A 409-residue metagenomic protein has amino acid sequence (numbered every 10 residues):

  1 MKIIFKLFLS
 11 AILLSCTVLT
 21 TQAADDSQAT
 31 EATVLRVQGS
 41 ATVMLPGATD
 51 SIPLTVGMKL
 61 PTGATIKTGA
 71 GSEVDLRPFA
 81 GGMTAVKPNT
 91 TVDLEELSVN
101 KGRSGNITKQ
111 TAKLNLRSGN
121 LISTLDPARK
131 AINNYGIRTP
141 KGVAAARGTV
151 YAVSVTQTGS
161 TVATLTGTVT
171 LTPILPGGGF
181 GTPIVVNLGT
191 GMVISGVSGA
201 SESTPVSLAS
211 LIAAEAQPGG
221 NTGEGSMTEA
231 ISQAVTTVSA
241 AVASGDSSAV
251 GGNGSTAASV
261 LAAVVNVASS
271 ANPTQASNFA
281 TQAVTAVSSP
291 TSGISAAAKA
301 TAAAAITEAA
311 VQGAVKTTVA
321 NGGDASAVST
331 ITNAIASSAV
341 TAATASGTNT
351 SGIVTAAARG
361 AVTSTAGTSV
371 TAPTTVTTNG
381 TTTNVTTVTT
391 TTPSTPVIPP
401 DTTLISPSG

Functional and structural regions predicted by a protein language model:
M1-F8: Bacterial N-terminal signal peptides that target proteins for export
F8-T17: Bacterial N-terminal signal peptides
A23-M227, I231: Flexible, surface-exposed loop/linker segments and immediately adjacent secondary-structure boundaries
S203-G409: General marker for long, soluble alpha-helical cores
